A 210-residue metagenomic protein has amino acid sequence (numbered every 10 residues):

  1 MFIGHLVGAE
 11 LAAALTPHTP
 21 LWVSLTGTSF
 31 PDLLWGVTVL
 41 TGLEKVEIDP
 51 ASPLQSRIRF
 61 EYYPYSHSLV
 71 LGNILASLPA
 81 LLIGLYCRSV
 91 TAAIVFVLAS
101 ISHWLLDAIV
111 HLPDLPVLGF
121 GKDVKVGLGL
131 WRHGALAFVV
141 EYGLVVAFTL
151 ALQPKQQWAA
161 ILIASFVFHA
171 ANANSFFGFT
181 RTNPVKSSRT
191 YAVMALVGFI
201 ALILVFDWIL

Functional and structural regions predicted by a protein language model:
M1-L210: N-terminal membrane-targeting hydrophobic helices
